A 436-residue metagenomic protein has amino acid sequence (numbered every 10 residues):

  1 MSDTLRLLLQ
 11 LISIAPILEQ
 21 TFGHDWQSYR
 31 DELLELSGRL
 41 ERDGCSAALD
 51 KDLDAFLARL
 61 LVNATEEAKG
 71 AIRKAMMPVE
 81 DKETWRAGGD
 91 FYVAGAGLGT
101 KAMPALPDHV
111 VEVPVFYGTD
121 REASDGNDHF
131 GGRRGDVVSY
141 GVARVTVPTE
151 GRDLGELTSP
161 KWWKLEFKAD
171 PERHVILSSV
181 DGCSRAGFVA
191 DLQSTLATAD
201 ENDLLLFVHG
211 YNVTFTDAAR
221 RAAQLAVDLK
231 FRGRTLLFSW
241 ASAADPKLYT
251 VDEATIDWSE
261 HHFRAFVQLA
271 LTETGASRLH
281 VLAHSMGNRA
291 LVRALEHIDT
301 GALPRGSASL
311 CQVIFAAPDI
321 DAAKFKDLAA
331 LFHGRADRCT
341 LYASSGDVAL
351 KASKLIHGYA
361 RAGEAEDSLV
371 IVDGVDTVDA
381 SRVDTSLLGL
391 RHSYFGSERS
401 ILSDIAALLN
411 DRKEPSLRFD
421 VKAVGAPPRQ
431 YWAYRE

Functional and structural regions predicted by a protein language model:
M1-G23: Short terminal alpha-helical segments
T4-L11, Y29, L49-L53: Short amphipathic alpha-helical heptad-repeat segments
I17-S28, R42-A48, V62-K69: Charged, low-complexity interaction regions
M77-D200, A219-T235, S239-R278, L295-Q312 (+1 more regions): Lipolytic serine-hydrolase domain surface
D203: Alpha/beta-hydrolase fold active-site loops
L206-G210: The conserved beta1-alpha1 loop
V213-D217: Short substrate-entry loop that stabilizes the transition state in hydrolases
A283, G287, L291: Gly/Ala-rich beta-loop-alpha elbow adjacent to hydrolase catalytic centers
